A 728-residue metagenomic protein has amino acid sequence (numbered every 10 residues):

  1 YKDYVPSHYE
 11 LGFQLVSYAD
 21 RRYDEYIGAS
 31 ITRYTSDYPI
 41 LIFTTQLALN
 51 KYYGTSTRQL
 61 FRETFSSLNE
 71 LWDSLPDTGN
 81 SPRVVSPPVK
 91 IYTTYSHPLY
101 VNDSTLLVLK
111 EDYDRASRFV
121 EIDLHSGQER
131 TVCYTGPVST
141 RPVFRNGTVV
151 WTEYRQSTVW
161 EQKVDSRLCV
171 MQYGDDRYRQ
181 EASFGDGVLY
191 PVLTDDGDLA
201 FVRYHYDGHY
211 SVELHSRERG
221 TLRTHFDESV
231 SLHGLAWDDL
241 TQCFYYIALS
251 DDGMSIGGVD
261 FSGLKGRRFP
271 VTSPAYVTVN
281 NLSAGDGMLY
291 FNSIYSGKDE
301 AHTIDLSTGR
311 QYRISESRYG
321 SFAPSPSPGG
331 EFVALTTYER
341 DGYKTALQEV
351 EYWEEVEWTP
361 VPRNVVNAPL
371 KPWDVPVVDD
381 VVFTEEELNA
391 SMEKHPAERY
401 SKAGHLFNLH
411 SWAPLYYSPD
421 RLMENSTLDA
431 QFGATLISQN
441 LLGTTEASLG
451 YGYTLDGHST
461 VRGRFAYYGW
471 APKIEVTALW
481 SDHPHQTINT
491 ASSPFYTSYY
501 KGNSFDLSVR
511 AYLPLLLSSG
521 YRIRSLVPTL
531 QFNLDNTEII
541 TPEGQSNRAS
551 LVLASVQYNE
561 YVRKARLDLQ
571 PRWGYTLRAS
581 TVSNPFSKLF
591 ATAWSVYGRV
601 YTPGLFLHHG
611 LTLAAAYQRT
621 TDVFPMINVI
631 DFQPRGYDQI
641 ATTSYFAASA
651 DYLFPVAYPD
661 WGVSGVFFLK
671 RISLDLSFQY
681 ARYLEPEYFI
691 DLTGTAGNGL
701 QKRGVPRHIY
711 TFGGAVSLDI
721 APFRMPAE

Functional and structural regions predicted by a protein language model:
A29-G147: Beta/coil-rich, acidic/histidine-enriched accessory regions frequently appended to metallopeptidases
P82-K90, Q128-C133, R177-A182, G220-F226 (+2 more regions): A short beta-strand motif characteristic of beta-propeller blades
I91, S293, E354-A471, E475 (+3 more regions): Outer-membrane beta-barrel initiation region
Y92, K110-F119, Y134-S139, T152-L168 (+9 more regions): A flexible loop/linker signature enriched in serine peptidases of the S9 family
T158-V159, D299, R318-F322, R340-Y343 (+4 more regions): Outer-membrane beta-barrel translocator/channel fold
G185, S317, G404-L455, V476-D482 (+7 more regions): Transmembrane beta-strand segments that form the barrel wall of outer-membrane beta-barrel proteins
T303, G433-N440, S459-L479, Y500-L517 (+6 more regions): Feature captures outer-membrane beta-barrel proteins of Gram-negative bacteria and organelles
A478, A491, Q545-F678, R682-K702: C-terminal outer-membrane beta-barrel translocator/porin domains of Gram-negative envelope proteins and their
